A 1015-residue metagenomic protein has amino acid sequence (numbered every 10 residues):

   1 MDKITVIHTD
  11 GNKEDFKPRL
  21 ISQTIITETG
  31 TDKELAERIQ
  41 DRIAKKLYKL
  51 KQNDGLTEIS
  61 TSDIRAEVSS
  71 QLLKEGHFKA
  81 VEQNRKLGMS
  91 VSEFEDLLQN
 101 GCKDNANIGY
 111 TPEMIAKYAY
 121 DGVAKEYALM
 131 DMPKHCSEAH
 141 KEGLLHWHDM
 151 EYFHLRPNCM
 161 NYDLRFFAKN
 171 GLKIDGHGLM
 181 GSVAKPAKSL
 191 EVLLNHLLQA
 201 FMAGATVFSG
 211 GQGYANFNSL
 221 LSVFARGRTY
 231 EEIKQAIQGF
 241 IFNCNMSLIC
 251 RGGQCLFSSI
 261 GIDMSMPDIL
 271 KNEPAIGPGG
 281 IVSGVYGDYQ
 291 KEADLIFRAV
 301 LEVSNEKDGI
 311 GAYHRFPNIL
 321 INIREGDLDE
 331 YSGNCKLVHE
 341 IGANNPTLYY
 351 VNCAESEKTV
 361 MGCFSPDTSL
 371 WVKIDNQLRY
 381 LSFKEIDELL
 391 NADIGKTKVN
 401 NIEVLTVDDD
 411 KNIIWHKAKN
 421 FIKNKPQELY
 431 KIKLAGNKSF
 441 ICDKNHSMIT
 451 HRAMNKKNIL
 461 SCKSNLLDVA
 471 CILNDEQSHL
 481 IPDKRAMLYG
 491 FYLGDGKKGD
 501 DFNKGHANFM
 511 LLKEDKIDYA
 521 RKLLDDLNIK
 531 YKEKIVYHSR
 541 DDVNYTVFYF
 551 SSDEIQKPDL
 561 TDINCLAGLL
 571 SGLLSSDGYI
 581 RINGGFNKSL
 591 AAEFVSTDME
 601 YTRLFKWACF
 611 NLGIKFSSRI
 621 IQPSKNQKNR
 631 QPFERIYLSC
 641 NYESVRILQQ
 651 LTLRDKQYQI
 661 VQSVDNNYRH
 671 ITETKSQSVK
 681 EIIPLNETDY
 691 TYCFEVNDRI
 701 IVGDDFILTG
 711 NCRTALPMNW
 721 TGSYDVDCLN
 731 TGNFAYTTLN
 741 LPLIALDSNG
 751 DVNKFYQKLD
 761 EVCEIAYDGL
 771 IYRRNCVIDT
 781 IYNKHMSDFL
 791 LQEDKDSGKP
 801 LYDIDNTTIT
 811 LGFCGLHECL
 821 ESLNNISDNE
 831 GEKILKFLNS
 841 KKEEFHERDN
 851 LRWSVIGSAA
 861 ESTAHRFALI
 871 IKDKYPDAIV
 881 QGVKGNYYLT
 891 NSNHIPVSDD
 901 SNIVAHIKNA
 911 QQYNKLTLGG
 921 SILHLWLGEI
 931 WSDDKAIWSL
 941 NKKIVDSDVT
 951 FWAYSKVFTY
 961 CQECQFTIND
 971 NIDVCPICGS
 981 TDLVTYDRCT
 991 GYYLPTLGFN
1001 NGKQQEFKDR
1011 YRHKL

Functional and structural regions predicted by a protein language model:
M1-G101, K1008-R1012: Charged, amphipathic alpha-helical regulatory modules used for macromolecular assembly or allosteric control
K13, S60, R485, T561-S571 (+8 more regions): Secondary-structure capping and boundary motifs in well-ordered enzyme cores
I21-G30, G277-R298, T368, I386-D387 (+5 more regions): Extended active-site and interfacial segments that coordinate phosphate-rich ligands in large catalytic machineries
R38-A66, V207-G227, E231, Q235 (+10 more regions): Conserved alpha/beta enzyme-core scaffolds, especially Rossmann-like or related mixed alpha/beta domains that build
L98-C363, C712-D805, E832-T985: Conserved catalytic cores of very large enzyme subunits
F364-I386: Protein maturation boundaries and topogenic segments
N391-G395, N401-N711: Internal intein/HINT superfamily modules and their associated LAGLIDADG
I977-L1015: Long, charge-rich boundary regions
